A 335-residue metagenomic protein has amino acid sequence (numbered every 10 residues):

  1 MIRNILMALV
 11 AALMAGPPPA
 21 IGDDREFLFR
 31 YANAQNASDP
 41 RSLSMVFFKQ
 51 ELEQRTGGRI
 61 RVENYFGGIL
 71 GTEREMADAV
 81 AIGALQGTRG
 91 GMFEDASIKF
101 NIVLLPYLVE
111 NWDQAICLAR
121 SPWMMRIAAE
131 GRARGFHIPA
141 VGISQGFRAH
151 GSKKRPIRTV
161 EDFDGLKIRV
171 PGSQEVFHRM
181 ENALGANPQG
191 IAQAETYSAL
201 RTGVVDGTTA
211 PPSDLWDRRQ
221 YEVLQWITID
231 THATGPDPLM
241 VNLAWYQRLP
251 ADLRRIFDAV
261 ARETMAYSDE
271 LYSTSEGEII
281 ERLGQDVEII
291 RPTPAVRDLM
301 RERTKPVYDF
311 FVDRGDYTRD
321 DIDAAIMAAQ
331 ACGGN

Functional and structural regions predicted by a protein language model:
M1-N4, A20: Generic short N-terminal amphipathic or hydrophobic helices
I2, A128-A129: Short secondary-structure capping/junction motifs at helix and strand boundaries
N4-G16: Bacterial N-terminal signal peptides
M7, I21-Q114, W123, A129-N335: N-terminal secretory/targeting leader peptides
